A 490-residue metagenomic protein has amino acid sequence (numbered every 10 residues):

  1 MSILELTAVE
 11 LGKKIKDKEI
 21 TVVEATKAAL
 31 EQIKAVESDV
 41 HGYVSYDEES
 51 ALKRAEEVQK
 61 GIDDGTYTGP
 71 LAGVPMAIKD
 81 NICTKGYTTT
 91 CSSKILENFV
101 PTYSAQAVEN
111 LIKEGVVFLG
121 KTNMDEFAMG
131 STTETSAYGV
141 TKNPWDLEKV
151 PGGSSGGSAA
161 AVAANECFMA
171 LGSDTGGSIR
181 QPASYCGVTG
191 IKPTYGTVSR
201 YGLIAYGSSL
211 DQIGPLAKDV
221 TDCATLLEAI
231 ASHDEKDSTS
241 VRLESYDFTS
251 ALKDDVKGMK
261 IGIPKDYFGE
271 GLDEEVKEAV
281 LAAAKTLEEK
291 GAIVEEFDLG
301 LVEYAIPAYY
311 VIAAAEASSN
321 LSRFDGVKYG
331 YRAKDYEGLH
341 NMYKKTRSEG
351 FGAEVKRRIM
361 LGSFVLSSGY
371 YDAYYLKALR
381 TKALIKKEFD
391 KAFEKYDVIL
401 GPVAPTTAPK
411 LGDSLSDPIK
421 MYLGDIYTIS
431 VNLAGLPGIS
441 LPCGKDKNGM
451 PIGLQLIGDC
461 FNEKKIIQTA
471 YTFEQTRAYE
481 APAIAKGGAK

Functional and structural regions predicted by a protein language model:
M1-D47, L52-K53, E289-G291, F364 (+1 more regions): An N-terminal boundary/leader segment
A25-A29, A308-Y309, V355-S363: Short alpha-helical scaffolding segments that buttress acidic/His motifs in well-ordered protein cores
A29, A51, S104, C223 (+5 more regions): Residue-level signal for inorganic ion chemistry
A35, A164-M169, S173-G271, L281-I293 (+4 more regions): Structural helix-boundary/capping segments
H41, F168, D397-I399: Conserved acidic residues
L71-C91, D255-G262, A315-K386, P437-G453: Short helix-loop capping/hinge segments that flank enzyme active sites or metal/cofactor-binding pockets
L71-I213, P264-D266, A315, G401-I419: Short glycine/serine-rich loop/turn segments
K94, N98, T239-L243, K334-N341 (+3 more regions): Short, surface-exposed loop/helix-turn segments at secondary-structure junctions that function as lids/hinges flanking
